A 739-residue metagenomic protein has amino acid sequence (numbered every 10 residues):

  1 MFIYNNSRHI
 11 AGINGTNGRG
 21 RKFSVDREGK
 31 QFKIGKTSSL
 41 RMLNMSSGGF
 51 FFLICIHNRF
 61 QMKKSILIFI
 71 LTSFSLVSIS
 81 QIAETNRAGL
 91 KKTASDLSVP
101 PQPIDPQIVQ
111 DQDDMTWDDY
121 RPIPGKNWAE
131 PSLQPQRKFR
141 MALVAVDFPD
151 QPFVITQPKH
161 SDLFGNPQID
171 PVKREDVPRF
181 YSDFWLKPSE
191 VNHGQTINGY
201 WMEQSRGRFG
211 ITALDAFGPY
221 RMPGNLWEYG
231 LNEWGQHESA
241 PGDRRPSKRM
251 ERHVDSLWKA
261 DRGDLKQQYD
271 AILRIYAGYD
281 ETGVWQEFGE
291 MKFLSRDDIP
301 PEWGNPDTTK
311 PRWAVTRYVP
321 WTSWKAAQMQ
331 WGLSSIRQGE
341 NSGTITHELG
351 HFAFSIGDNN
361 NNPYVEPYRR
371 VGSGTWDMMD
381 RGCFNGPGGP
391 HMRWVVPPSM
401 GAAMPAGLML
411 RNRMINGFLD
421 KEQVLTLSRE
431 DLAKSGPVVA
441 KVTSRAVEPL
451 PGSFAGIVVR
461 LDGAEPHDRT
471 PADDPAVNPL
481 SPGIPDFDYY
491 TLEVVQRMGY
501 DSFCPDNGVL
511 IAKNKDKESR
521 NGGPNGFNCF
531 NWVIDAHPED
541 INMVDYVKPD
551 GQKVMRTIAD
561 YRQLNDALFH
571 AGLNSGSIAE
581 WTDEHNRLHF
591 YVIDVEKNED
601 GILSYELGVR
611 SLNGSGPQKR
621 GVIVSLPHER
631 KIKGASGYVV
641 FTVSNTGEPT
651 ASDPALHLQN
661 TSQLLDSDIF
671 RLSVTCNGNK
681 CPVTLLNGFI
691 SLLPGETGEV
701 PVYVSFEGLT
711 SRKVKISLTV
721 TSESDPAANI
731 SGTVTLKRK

Functional and structural regions predicted by a protein language model:
Q61-S65: Positively charged n-region of N-terminal signal peptides that target proteins for export
S73-S78: N-terminal signal peptide c-region/cleavage motif recognized by signal peptidases
Q81-P390, P398-A402, E430-A446, G708-L709: Active-site-proximal segment of zinc-dependent metalloprotease catalytic domains
I82-V99, V154-L163, D170-D183, K187 (+5 more regions): Non-catalytic C-terminal accessory/binding modules of secreted extracellular proteins
G634-F641, G698-V700, L709-S717: Short, solvent-exposed loop/turn segments enriched in Ser/Thr/Gly
N677-G708: Intrinsically disordered, low-complexity Pro/Gly/Ser/Thr-rich segments with frequent PxxP/GP/PP motifs and embedded
G708-R738: Terminal connector regions
